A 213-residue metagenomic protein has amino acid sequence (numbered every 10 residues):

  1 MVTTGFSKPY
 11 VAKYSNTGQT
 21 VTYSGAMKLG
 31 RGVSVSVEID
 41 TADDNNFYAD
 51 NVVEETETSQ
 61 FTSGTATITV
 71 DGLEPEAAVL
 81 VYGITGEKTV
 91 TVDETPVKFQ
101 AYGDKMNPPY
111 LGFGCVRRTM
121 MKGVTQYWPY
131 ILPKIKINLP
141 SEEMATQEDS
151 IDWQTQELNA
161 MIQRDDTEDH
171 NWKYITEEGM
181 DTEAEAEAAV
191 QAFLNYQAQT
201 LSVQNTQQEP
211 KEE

Functional and structural regions predicted by a protein language model:
M1-Y82, K134-D152: Solvent-exposed edge beta-strands and adjacent loop segments that serve as assembly or binding interfaces
V11, C115-V116, L132, E209: Generic N-terminal leader/processing signal
N16-T17, E87-E94, Q204-Q207: Intrinsically disordered, low-complexity coil segments
T20-Y23, V116-Q126, H170-E183: Acidic Ser/Thr/Pro-rich low-complexity disordered segments that often serve as glycosylated linkers/stalks around
T58-Y130: Structured, beta-strand-rich domain cores that present glycine/charged loop surfaces used to bind extended ligands
I135-E213: Mixed-charge, glycine-accented linear interaction segment located at domain edges/termini
